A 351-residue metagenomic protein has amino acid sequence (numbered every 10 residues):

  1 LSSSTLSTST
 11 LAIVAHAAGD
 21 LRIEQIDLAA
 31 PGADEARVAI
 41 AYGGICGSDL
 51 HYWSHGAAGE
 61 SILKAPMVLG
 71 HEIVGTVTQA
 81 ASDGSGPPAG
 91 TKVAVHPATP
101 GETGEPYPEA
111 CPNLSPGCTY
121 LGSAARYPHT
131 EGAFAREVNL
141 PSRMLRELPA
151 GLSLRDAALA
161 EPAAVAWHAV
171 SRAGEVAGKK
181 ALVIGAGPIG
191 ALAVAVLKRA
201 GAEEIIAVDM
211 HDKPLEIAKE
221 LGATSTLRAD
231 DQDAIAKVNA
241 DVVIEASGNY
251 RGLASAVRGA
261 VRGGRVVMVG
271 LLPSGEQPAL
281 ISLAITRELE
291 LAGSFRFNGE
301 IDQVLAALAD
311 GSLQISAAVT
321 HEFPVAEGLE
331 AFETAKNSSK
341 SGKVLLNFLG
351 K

Functional and structural regions predicted by a protein language model:
L1-E72, L349-K351: Short N-terminal strand-loop motif that marks the start of NAD(P)H/FAD-dependent oxidoreductase cofactor-binding domains
S3-A12, A254, N298-K351: C-terminal hydrophobic helical "lid"/dimerization subdomain of Rossmann-like NAD(P)H-dependent oxidoreductases
A29-G43, A58-Y107, P149-G151: Glycine-rich beta-strand-centered segment in the early N-terminal region that forms part of a ligand/cofactor-binding
T99-I184: NAD(P)H dinucleotide-binding glycine-rich loop of Rossmann-like/cofactor-binding domains, especially the beta1-alpha1
P149-D231: Mid-domain Rossmann-like dinucleotide-binding core that forms the NAD(H)/NADP(H) cofactor-binding site
A173-A177, L215-E290: Glycine-rich cofactor phosphate-binding loops and adjacent beta1-alpha1 units of small-molecule cofactor enzyme domains
M210-H211, L272, F297: Residues in the short beta-alpha loop(s) of Rossmann-like NAD(P)-binding domains
R265-V267, P278-A318: Rossmann-fold dehydrogenase core element
